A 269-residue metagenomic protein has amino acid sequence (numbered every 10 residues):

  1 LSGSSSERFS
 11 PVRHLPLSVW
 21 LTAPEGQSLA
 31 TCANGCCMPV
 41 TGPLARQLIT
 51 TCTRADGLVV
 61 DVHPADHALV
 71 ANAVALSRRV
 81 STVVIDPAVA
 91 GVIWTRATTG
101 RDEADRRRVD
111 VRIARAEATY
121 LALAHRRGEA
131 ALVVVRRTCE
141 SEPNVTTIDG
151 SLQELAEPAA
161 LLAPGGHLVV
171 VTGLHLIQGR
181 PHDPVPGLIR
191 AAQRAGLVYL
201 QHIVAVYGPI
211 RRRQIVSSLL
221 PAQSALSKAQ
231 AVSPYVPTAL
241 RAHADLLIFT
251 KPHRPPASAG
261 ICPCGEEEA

Functional and structural regions predicted by a protein language model:
L1-A269: Class I S-adenosyl-L-methionine-dependent methyltransferase catalytic core
